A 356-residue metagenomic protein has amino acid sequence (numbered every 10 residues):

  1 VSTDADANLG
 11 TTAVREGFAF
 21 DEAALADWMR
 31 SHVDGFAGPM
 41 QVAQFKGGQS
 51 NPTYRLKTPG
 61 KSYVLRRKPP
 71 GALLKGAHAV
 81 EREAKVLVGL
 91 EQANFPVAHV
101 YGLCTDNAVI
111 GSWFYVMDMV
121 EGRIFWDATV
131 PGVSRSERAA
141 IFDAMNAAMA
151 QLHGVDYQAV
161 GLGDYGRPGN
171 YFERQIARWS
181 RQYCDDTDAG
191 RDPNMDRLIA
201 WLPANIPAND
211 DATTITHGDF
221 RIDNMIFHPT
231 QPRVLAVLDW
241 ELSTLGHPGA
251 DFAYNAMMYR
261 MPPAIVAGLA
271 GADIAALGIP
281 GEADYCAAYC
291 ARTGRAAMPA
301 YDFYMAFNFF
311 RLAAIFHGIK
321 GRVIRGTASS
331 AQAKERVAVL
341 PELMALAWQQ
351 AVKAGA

Functional and structural regions predicted by a protein language model:
S2-F36: Juxta-kinase regulatory segment immediately upstream of eukaryotic protein kinase catalytic domains
P39-W201, N205-I215, P229-Q231: ATP-binding pocket architecture of kinase catalytic cores
G166-R167, A296-N308: All-alpha amphipathic helical-bundle segments outside canonical DNA-binding/catalytic cores that form hydrophobic
I215-H217, I222: Catalytic-loop of the protein kinase fold
L238-S243: Activation of the activation-loop gatekeeper triad in protein kinase-fold domains
A250-T293, F307-G326: Active-site activation/catalytic loop segments of kinase-like enzymes and analogous catalytic loops in related
A296-M298, A314-A356: Helical subdomain adjoining the active site within ATP-dependent kinase catalytic cores
